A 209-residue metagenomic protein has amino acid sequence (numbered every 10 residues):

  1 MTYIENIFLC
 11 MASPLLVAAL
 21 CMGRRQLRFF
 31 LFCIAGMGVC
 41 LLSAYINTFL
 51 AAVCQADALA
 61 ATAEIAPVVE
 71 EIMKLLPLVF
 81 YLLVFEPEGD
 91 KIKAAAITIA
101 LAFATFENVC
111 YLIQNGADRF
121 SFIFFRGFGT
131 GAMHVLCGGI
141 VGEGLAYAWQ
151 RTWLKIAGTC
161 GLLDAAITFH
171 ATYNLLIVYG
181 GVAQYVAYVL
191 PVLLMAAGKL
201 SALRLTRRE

Functional and structural regions predicted by a protein language model:
M1-E209: Hydrophobic alpha-helical segments at protein termini of multi-pass membrane proteins
